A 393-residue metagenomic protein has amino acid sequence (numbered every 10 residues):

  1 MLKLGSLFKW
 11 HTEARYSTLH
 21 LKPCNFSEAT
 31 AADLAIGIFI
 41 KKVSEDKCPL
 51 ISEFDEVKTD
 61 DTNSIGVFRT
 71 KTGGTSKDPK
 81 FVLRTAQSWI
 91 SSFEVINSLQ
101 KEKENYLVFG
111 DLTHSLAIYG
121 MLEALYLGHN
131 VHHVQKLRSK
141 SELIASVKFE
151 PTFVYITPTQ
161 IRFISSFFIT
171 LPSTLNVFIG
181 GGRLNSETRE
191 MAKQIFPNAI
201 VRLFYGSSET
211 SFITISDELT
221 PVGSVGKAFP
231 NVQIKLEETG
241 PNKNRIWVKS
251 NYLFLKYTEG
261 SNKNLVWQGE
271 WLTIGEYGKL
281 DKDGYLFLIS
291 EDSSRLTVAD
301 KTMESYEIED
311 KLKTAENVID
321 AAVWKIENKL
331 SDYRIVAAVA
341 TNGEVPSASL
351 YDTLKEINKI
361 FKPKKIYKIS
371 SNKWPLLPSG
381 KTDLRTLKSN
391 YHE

Functional and structural regions predicted by a protein language model:
L2-W10, E28-L34, F109-L127: Conserved coil-to-alpha-helix start sites within the AMP-binding
L4-L7, H11, F167-P221: Gly/Ser/Thr-rich phosphate-binding loop
E53-K71, E102-Y106: Conserved pre-ATP/AMP-binding loop-to-beta segment of ANL
G66-E94: Conserved AMP-binding A3 loop
E94-N105, T113-F153: Conserved AMP-binding/adenylation subdomain of ANL enzymes
A228, T239-V266, K301-M303: Conserved ATP/PPi-binding loop(s) of AMP-dependent carboxylate-activating enzymes
S250, E270, G275-K362: AMP-binding/adenylate-forming catalytic core of the ANL superfamily
V323-E327, V336-A338, T353-E393: Conserved C-terminal "lid"/linker of ANL adenylate-forming enzymes
